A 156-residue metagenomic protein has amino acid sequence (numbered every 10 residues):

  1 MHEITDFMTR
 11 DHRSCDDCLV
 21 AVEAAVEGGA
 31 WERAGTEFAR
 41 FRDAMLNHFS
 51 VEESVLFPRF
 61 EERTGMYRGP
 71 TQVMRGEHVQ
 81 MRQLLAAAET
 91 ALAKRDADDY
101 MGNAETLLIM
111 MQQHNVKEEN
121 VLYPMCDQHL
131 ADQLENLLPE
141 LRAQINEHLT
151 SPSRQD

Functional and structural regions predicted by a protein language model:
M1-D156: Small-residue-biased structural context
